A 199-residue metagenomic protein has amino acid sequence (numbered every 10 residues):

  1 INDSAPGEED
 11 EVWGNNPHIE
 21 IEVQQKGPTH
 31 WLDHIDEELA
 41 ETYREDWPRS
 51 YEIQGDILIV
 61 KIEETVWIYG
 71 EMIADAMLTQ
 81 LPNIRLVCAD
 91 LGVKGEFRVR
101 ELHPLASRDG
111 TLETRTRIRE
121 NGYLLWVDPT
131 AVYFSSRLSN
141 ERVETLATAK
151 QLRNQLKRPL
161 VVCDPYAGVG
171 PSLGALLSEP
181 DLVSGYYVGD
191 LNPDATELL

Functional and structural regions predicted by a protein language model:
I1-L199: SAM-dependent transferase fold signal centered on methyltransferase-like domains, encompassing both Class I
